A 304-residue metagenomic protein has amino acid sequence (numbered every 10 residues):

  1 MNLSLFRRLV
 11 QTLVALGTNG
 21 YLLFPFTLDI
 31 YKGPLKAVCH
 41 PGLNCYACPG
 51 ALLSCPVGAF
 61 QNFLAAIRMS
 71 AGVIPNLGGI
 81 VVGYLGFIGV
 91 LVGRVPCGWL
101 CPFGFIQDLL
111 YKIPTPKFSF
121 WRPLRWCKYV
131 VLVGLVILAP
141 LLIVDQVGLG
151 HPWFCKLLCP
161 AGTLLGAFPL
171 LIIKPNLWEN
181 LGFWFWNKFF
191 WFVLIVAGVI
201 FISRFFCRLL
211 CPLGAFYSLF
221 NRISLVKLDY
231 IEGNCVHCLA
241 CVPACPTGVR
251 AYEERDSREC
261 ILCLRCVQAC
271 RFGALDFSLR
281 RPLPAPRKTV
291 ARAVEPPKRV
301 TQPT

Functional and structural regions predicted by a protein language model:
M1-Y252, R258-T304: Non-ligating segments of multi-cofactor redox enzymes
